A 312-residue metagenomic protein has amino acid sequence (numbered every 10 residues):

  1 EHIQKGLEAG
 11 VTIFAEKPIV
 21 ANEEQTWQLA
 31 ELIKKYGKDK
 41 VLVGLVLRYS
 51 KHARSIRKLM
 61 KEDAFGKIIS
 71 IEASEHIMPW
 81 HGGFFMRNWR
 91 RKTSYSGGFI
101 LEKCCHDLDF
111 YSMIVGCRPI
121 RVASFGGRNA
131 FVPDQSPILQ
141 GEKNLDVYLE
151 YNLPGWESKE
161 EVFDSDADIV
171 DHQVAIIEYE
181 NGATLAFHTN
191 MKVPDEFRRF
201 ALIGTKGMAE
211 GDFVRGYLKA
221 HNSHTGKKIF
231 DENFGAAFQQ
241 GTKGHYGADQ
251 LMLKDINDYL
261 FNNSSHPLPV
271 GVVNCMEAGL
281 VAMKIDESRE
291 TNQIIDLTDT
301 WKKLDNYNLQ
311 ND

Functional and structural regions predicted by a protein language model:
E1-R48, D63: Beta-strand-loop-alpha-helix segment that lines the small-molecule cofactor/substrate pocket of alpha/beta enzymes
Q4-L7, A30, R57, L108-S112 (+4 more regions): Non-transmembrane alpha-helical segments in soluble domains of secreted/periplasmic/extracellular proteins
G10, M86-S94, D231-F238: Short glycine/proline- and charge-enriched loop/turn segments that cap or connect secondary-structure elements
T26, A53, D107-L108, D249 (+2 more regions): A general structural signal for well-ordered alpha-helical segments in protein cores
K34, E180, E210, R215 (+2 more regions): C-terminal helix-rich "cap/oligomerization" subdomain common to oxidoreductases
G37-L42, L47-F163, N292: Predominantly a Rossmann-like dinucleotide-binding segment in NAD(P)-dependent oxidoreductases
Y95-L101, E160-D164, F238-H245, S264-V272: Active-site rim elements
G126-G127, V132-L139, D146-L251: NAD(P)-dinucleotide binding in Rossmann-like oxidoreductases
